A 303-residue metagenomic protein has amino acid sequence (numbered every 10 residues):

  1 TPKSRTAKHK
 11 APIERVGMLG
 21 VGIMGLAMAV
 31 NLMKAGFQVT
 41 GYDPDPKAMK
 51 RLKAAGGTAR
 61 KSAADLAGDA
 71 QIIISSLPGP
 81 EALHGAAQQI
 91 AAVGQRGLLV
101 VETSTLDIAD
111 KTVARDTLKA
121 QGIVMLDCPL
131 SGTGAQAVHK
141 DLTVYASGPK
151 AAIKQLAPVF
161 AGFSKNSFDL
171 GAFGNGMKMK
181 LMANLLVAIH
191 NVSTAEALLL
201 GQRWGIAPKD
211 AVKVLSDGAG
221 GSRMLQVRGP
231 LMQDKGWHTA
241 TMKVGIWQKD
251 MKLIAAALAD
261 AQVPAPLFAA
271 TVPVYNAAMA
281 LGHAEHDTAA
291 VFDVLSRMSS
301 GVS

Functional and structural regions predicted by a protein language model:
T1-G68, I72-S76, G134: NAD(P)+-binding Rossmann beta1-loop-alpha1 motif at the extreme N-terminus of oxidoreductases
V21, L106-L185: Rossmann-fold dinucleotide-binding core
V39, A59, M125-L126, S167 (+2 more regions): Hydrophobic beta-strand scaffold residues
A63-V124: Rossmann-fold NAD(P) dinucleotide-binding segment
N175-S299: Helical "substrate-binding/catalytic lid" subdomain of Rossmann-like NAD(P)-dependent dehydrogenases/reductases
